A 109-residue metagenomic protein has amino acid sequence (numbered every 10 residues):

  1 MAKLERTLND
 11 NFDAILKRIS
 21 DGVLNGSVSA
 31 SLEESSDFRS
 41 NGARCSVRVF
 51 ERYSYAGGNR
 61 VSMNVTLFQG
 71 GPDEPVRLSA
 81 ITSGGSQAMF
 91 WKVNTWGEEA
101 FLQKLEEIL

Functional and structural regions predicted by a protein language model:
M1-S27: Terminal, regulation- and interaction-focused segments at domain boundaries
K3-T7, S31, S46, R77: Ser/Thr- (and often Asn-) enriched beta-sheet segments in non-cytosolic proteins
T7-N9, E33, F50, I81: A structural detector for beta-sheet-dominated domains
D10, A14, R60, W96 (+1 more regions): Conserved active-site and cofactor/substrate-binding residues in soluble primary-metabolism enzymes
S20-N64, P72, E107: Ser/Thr-rich, low-complexity intrinsically disordered terminal regions
G57-V93: Beta-strand/loop substructures that line and gate deep hydrophobic ligand-binding cavities in soluble
A88-L109: A conserved amphipathic terminal alpha-helix motif
